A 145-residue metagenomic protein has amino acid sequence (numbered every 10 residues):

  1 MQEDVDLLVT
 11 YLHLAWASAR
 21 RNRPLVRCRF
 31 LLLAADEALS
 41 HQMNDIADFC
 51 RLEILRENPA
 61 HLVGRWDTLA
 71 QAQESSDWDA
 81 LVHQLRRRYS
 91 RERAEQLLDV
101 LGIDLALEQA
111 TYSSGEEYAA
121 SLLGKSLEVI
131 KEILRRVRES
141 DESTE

Functional and structural regions predicted by a protein language model:
M1-D6, R56-E145: Intrinsically disordered, low-complexity, charge-biased linker/tail regions
D6-Y11, V26-C28: Generic helix N-cap/helix-start motif at coil->alpha-helix transitions
Y11, N44-D45, G64-R65: Canonical tetratricopeptide repeat
A19-R20, L39: Hydrophobic/aromatic side-chain positions at a characteristic register within alpha-helices of tetratricopeptide repeats
P24-L25, N44: TPR-repeat structural position
L31-L32, A38, R51: Inward-facing hydrophobic residues that define packing positions of alpha-helical scaffold repeats
